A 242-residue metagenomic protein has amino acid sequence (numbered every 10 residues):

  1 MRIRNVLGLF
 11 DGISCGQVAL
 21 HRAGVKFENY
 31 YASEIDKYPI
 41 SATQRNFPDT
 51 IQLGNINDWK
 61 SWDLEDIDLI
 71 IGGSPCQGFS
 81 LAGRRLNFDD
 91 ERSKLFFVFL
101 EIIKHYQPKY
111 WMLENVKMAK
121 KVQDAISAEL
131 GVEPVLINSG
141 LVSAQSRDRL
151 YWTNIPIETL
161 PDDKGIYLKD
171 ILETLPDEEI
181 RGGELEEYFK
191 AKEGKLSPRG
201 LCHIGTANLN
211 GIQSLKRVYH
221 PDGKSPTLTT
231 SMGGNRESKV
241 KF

Functional and structural regions predicted by a protein language model:
M1-F242: Conserved active-site and SAM-binding loop architecture of S-adenosyl-L-methionine-dependent nucleic-acid
